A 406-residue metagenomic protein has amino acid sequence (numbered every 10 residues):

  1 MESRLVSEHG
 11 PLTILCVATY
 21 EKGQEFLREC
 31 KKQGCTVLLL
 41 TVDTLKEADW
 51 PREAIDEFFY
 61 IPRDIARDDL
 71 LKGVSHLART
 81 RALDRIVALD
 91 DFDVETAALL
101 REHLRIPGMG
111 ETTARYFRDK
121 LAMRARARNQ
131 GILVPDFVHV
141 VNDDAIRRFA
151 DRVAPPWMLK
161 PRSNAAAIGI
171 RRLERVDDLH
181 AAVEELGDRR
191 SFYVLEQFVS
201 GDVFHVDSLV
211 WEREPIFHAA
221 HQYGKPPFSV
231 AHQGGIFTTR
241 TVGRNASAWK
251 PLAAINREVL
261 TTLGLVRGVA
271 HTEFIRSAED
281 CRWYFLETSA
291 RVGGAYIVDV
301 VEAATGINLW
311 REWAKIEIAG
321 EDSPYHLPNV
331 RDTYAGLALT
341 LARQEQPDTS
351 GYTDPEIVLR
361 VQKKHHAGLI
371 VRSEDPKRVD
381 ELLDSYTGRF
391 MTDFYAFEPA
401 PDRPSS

Functional and structural regions predicted by a protein language model:
M1-T113, D144, D322, D375-K377 (+1 more regions): ATP-binding N-terminal substructure of ATP-dependent carboxylate-amine bond-forming enzymes
G23, I146, E312-S406: Peripheral (often C-terminal) accessory segments that flank ATP-dependent C-N-forming ligase machineries
D69, A145-F149, D178: Short acidic active-site motifs
E102-G169: A conserved helix-loop-beta module that forms one wall/lid of the active-site cleft in ATP-utilizing catalytic domains
L133-P135, R152, P156-L159, I168-H205 (+4 more regions): Conserved ATP-binding module of the ATP-grasp superfamily
V140, I170-R175, L209-W211, V371-R372: Short beta-strand-to-turn element immediately C-terminal to the catalytic PLP-Schiff-base lysine in fold type I
D177, Q197-L265, V269, R276 (+2 more regions): ATP-dependent carboxylate/phosphate-activation module, predominantly the ATP-grasp catalytic core and closely related
